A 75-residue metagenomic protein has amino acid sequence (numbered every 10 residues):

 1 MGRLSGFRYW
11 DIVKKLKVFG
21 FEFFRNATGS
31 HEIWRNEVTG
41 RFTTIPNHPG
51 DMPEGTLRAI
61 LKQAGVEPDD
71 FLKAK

Functional and structural regions predicted by a protein language model:
M1-K75: Basic nucleic-acid-binding interfaces
